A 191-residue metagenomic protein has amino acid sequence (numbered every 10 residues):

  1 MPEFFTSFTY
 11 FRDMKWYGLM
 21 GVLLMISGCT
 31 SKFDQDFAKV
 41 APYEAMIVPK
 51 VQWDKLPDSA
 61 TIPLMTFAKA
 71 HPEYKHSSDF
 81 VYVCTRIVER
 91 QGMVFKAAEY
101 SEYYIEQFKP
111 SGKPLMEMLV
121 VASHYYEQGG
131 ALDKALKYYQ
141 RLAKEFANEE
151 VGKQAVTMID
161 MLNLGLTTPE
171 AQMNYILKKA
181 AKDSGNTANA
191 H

Functional and structural regions predicted by a protein language model:
C29-M65: N-terminal leader/linker segments that initiate helical-solenoid repeat arrays
D36, V81, M118-L119, V156: TPR repeat positional signature
V40-P49, T85, A122-S123, D160: Conserved small-residue packing positions in alpha-helical repeats and bundles
K50, A70, I87, H124-Y125 (+2 more regions): Residue-level signature for tetratricopeptide repeat
V51-P63, E89-E102, G129-A131: Helix-turn-helix repeat elements of alpha-solenoid scaffolds
F67-S77, Q107-L115, A143-T157: Short solvent-exposed coil/turn linkers within tandem alpha-helical repeat scaffolds
R90-K96, H124-K137, I159-N186: Alpha-helical linker/edge segments of TPR/alpha-solenoid repeat scaffolds and analogous pre-/post-domain helices
